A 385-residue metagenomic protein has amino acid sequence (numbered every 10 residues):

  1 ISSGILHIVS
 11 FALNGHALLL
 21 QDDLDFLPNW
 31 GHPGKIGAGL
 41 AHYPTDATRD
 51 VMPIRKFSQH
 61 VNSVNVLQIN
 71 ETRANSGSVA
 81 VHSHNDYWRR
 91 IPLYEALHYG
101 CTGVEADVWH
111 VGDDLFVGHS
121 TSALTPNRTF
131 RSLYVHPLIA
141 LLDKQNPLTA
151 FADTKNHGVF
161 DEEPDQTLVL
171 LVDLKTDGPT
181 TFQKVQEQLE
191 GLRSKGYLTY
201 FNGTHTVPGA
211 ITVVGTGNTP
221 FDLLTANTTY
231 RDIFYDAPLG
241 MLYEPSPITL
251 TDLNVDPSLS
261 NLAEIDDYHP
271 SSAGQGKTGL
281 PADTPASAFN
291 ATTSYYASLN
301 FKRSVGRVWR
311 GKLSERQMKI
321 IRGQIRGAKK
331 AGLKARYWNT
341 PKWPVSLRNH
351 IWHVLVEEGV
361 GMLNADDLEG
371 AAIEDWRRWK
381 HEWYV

Functional and structural regions predicted by a protein language model:
I1-R73, G77-S78, H98, D113-V385: Catalytic cores of phosphodiester-bond hydrolases, prominently lipid phosphodiesterases
V81-C101: A conserved donor-nucleotide-binding helix/loop in the catalytic core of Leloir-type glycosyltransferases
W88-I91, G103, L133, T180: Generic alpha-helix structural propensity
V104-A106, L363: Hydrophobic residues within beta-strands of alpha/beta enzymes
H110: Short, glycine/acidic-enriched loop or turn micro-motifs at the edges of active sites
